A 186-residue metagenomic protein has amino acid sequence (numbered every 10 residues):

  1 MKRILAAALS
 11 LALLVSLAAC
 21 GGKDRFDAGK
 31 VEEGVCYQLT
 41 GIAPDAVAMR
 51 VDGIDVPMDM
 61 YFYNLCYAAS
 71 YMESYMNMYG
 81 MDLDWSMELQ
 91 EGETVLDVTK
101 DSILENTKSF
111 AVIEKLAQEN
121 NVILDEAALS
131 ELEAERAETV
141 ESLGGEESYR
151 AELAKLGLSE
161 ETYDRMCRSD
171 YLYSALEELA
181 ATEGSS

Functional and structural regions predicted by a protein language model:
M1-V95: Short, low-structural-confidence N-terminal segments
A6, A46, F110, R168-S169: A broadly tuned, weak detector of single residues within folded domains
S10, I113, Y149: Generic structural marker for isolated residues within well-ordered, non-membrane alpha-helices of soluble domains
L14, F110-E114, Y173: Alpha-helical transmembrane segments of polytopic integral membrane proteins, especially the permease/helical cores
D55-P57, F110, I123: Primarily extracytoplasmic ectodomains and periplasmic/lumenal surface modules that are beta-strand-rich
D59-M60, N106, F110, E114 (+1 more regions): Short, solvent-exposed alpha-helical surface patches in non-cytosolic proteins
A68-S102, N106, Q118-S186: Charged, solvent-exposed helices and adjacent loops that form client-binding or oligomerization surfaces
